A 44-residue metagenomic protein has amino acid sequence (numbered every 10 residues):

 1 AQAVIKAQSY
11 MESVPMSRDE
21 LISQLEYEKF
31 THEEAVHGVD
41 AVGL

Functional and structural regions predicted by a protein language model:
A1-L44: An alpha-helical, amphipathic repeat domain used for nucleic-acid recognition, typified by the mTERF helical solenoid
